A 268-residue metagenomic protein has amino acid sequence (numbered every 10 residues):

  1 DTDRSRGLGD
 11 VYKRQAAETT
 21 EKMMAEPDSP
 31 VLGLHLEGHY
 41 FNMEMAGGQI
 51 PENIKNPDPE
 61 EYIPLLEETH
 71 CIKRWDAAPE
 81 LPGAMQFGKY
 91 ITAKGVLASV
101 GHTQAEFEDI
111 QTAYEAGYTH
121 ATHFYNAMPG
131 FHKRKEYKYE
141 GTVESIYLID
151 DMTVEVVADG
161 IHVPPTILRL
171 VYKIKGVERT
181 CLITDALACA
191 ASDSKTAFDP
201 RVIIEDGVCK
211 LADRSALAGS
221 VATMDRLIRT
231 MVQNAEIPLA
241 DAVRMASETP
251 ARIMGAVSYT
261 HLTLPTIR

Functional and structural regions predicted by a protein language model:
D1-Y12, H261-R268: Single conserved hydrophobic/aromatic residue that forms the stacking wall/gate of nucleotide- or nucleobase-binding
T2-R4, G38, F124, A186 (+1 more regions): Generic detector of well-ordered alpha-helical packing
R6, D10-C71: Divalent-metal coordination cores built from histidine and acidic residues
R14, K55-P59, A78-L81, E136-E140 (+5 more regions): Electropositive phosphate-/nucleotide-binding environments in soluble metabolic enzymes
R14-E26, G88-L97, Y172-R179, P238-L239 (+1 more regions): Short, electropositive alpha-helical surface patch
L36, A121, M231: Conserved, mostly hydrophobic/aromatic
E67-A191: Active-site core of metal-dependent hydrolases
K138-V156, Y172-T184, C189-L262: His/Asp/Glu-enriched, well-ordered alpha-helical/loop segment that forms or immediately abuts the divalent-metal
